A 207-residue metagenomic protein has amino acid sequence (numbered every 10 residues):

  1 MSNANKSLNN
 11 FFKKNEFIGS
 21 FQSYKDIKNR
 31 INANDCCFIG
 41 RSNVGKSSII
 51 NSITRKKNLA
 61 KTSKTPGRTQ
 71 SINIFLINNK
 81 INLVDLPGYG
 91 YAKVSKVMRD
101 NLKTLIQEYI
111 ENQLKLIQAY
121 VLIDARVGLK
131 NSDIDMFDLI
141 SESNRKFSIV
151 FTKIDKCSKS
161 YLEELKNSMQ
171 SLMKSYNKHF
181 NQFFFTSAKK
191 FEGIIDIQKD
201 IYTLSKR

Functional and structural regions predicted by a protein language model:
M1-K93: Conserved G1/Walker A P-loop phosphate-binding module
F11-K25, K156-R207: Canonical P-loop GTPase G-domain recognition
N43-V44, I50, N73, K80 (+5 more regions): Structured catalytic cores of enzymes that bind and process phosphorylated ligands/cofactors
N58, R68-S71, N82, M98 (+7 more regions): Helical mechanochemical/support elements of P-loop NTPase systems and associated helical scaffolds
R68, I81, G88-Y91, R126-G128 (+2 more regions): Conserved nucleotide-binding/hydrolysis micro-motifs of P-loop NTPases
N78-L116: Conserved nucleotide-sensing/catalytic segment adjacent to the nucleotide-binding pocket in NTP-handling enzymes
Q107-N181: Conserved C-terminal guanine-recognition region of P-loop GTPase G domains, centered on the G4
